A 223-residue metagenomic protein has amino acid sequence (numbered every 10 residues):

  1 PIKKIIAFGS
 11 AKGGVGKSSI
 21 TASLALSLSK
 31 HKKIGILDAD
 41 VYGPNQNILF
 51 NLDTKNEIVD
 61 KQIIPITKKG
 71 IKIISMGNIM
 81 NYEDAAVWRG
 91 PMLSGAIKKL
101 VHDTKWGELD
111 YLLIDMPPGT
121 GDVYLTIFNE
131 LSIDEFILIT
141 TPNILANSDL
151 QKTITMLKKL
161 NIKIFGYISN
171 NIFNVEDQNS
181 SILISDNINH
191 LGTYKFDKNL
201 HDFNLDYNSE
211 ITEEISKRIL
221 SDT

Functional and structural regions predicted by a protein language model:
I2, G13, D38, Q46 (+7 more regions): Residue-level signature of catalytic and energy-coupling elements of molecular machines, predominantly ATP/GTP-dependent
K4-V41, I154, Y167: Walker A/P-loop phosphate-binding motif and the immediately C-terminal alpha-helix
H31-V87, S94: Phosphate-binding loop that captures ATP/GTP phosphates
V41-Y42, I79-N81, P118-G119, P142-A146 (+2 more regions): Conserved nucleotide-binding/hydrolysis micro-motifs of P-loop NTPases
M76, I137-T141, Y167-N170: Conserved beta-strand segments of the P-loop GTPase G domain that flank and frequently precede/overlap
M76-L93, K98-T126, L131: Switch II (G3) loop of P-loop NTPases
G107-I114, T120, S132-T153: Conserved Switch II/interswitch segment of TRAFAC-class P-loop GTPases
I154-T223: C-terminal lobe/tail of nucleotide-utilizing enzymes
